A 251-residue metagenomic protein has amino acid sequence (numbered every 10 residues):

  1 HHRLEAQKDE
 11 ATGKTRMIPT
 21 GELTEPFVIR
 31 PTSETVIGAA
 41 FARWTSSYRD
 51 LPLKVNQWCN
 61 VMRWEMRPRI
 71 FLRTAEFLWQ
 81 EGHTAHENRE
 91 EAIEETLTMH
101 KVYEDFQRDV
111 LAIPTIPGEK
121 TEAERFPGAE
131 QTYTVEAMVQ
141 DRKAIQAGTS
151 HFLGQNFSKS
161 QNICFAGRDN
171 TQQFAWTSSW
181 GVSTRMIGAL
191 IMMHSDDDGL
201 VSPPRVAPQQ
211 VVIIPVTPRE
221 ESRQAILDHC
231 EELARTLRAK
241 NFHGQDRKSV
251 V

Functional and structural regions predicted by a protein language model:
H1-V251: NTP/phosphate- and nucleic-acid-binding module
